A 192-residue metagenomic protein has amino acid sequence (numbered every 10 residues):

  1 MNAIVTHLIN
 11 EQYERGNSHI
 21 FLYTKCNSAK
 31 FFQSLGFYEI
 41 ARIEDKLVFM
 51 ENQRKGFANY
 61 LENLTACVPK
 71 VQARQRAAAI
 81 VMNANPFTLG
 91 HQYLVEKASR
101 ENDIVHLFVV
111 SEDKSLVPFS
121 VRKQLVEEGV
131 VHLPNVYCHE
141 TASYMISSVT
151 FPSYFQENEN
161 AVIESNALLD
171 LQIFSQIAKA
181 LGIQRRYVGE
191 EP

Functional and structural regions predicted by a protein language model:
M1-N2, G90: Alpha-helical hinge/cap motifs
N2-V5, C26-K30: Short glycine/proline-centered loop/turn elements that form peptide/ligand docking sites
I4-E14, Q33, S99: A conserved short alpha-helix in the GNAT/GCN5 acetyltransferase fold that borders and helps form the acetyl-CoA
Q12-K25: Conserved GNAT acetyl-CoA-binding A-motif
N17-H19, A29-K30, L35: Short non-domain terminal segments
T24, F32-F37, R42-P192: Nucleotidyltransferase catalytic core that binds NTPs
